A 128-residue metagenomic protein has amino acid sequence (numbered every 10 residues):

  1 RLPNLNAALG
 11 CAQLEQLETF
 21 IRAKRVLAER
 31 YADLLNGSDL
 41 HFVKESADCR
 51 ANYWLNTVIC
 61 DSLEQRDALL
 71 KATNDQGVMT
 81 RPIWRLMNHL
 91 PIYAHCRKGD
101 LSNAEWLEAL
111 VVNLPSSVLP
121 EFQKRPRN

Functional and structural regions predicted by a protein language model:
R1-N128: PLP-dependent aminotransferase class I/II
